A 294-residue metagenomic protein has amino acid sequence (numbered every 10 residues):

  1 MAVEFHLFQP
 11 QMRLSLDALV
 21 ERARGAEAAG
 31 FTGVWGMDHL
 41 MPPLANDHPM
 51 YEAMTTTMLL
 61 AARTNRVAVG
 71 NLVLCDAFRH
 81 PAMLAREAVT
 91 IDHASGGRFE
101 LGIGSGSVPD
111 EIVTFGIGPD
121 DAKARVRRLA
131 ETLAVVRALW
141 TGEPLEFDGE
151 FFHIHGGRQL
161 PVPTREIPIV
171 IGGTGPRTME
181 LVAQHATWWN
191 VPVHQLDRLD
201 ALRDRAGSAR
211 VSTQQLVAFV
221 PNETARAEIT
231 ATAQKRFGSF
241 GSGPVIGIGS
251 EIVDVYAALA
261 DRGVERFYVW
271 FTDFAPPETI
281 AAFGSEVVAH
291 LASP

Functional and structural regions predicted by a protein language model:
M1-P294: Active-site-adjacent structural elements that line small-molecule/cofactor binding pockets in enzymes
